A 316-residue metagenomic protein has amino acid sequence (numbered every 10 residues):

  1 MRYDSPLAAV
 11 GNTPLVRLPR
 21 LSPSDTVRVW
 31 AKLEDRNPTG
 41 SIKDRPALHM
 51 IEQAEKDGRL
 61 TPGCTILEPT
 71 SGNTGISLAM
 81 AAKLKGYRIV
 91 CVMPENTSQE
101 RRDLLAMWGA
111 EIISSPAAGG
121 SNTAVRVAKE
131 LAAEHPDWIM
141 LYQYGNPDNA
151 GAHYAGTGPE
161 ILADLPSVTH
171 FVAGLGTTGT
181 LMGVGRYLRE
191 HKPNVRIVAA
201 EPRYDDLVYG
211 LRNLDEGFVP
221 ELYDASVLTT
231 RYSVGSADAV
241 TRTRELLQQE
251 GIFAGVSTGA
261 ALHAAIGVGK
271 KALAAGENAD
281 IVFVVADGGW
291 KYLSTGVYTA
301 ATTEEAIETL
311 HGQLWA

Functional and structural regions predicted by a protein language model:
M1-A316: PLP-dependent amino-acid enzyme catalytic core
